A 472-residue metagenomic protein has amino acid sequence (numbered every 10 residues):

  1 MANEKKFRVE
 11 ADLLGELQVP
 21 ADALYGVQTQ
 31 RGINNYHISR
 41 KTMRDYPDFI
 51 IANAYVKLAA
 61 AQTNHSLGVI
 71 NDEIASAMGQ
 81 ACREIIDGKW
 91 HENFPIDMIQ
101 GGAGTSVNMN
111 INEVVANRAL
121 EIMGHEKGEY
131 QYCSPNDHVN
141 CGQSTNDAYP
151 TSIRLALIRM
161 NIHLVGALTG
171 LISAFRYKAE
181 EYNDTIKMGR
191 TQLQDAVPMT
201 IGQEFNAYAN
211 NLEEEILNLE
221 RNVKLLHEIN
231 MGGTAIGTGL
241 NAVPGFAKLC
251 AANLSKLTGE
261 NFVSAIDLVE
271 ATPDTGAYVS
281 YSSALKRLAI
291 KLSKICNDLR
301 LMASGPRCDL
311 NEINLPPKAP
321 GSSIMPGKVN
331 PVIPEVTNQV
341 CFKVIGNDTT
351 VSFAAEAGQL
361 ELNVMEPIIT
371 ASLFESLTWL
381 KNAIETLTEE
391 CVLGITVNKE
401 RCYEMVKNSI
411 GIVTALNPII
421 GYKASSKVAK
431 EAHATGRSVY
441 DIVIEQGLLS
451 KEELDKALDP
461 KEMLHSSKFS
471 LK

Functional and structural regions predicted by a protein language model:
M1-K472: Conserved, well-structured ligand/cofactor-binding cores
